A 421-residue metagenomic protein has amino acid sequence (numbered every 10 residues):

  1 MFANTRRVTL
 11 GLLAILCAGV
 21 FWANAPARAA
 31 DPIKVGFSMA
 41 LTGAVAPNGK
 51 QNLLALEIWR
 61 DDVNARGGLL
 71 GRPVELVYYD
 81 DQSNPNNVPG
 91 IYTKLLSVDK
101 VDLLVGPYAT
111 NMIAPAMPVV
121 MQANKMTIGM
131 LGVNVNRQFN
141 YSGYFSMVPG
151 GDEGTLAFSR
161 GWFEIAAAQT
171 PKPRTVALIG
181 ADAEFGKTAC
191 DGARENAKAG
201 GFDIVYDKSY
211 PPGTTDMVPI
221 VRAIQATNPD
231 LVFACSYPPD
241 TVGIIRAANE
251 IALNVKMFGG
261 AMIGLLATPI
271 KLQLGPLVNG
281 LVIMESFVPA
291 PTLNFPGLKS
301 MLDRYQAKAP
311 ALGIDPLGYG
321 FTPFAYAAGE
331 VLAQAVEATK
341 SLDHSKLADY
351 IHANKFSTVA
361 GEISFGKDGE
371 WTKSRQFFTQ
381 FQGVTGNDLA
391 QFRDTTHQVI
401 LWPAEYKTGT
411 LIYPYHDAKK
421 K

Functional and structural regions predicted by a protein language model:
G11-F21: Bacterial N-terminal signal peptides
F21-A29: Sec/Tat signal peptide C-region and signal peptidase I cleavage site
A30-I33, L54-L76, A167-P171, K198-G201: Signal peptide-proximal N-terminal region of secreted/periplasmic/extracellular or secretory-lumen proteins
I33, H352-K421: Solvent-exposed, acidic/polar segments of extracytosolic/periplasmic ligand-binding ectodomains
I33-E57, Y79-N86, Y108-A109, I179-T188 (+3 more regions): Extracytoplasmic "Venus flytrap"
P47-L54, R66-F139, M147, Y210-M217 (+1 more regions): Beta-alpha junction/loop-to-helix N-cap segments that form part of ligand/metal-binding clefts
V101-Y206, K256-I283: Extracytoplasmic ligand/sensor domains, especially the bilobed periplasmic-binding protein
A248-Y326, E337, F392-T395, L401-A404 (+2 more regions): Extracellular/periplasmic periplasmic-binding protein-like sensory domains
